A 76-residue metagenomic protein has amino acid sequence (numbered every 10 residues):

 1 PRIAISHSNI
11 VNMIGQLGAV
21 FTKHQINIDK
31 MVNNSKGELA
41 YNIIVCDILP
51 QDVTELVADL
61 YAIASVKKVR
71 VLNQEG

Functional and structural regions predicted by a protein language model:
P1-G76: A conserved regulatory-domain signal marking ACT and ACT-like small-molecule sensing domains and adjacent regulatory
